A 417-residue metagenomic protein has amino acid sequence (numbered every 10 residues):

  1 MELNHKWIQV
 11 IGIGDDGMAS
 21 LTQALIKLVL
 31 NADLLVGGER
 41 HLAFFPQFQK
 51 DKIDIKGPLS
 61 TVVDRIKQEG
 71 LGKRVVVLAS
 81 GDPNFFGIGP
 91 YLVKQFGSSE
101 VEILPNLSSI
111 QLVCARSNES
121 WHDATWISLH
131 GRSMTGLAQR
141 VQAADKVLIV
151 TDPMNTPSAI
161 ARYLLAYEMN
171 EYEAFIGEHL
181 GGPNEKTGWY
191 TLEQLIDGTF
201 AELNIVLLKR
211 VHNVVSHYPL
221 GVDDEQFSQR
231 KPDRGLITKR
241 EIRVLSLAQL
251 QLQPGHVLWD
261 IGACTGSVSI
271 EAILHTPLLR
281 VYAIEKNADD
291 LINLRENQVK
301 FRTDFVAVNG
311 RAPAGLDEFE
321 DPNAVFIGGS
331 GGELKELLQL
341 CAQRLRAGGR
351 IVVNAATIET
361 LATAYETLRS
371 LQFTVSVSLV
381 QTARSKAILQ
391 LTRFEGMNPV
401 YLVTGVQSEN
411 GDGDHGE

Functional and structural regions predicted by a protein language model:
M1-L104, Q111, L278-V281, E285-A288 (+2 more regions): Class I S-adenosyl-L-methionine
E2-V10, T22-I26, R74-V75, K146-R234 (+1 more regions): A contiguous loop/helix-start segment that scaffolds small-molecule binding in enzyme catalytic cores
P83-A144, P313, L371-E395, Y401: Class I SAM-dependent methyltransferase SAM-binding "motif I" and its flanking Rossmann-like core
W189-V206, T360-A362, T367-G411: Active-site capping/gating segments
G255-C264: Conserved class I S-adenosyl-L-methionine
T265-P277: Conserved SAM-binding loop of SAM-dependent methyltransferases across substrates and taxa, primarily the Class I
K286-N287, L291, A307-R384: S-adenosylmethionine
L294-R295: Conserved SAM-binding loop
